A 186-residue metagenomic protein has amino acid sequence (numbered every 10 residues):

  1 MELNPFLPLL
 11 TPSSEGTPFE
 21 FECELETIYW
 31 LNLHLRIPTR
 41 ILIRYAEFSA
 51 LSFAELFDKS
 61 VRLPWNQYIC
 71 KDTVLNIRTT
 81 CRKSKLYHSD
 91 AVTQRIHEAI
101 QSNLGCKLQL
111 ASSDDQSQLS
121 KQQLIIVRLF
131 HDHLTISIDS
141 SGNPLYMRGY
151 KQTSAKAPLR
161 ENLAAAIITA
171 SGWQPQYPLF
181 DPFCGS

Functional and structural regions predicted by a protein language model:
M1-Q123: Non-catalytic nucleic-acid substrate-recognition regions in nucleic-acid-modifying enzymes
K85-Y87, K151-P158, T169-A170: Flexible, glycine/proline-enriched loop segments at strand-loop-helix junctions that form or flank small-ligand binding
L124, H133-T135, P178-L179: Beta-sheet entry/capping signal
L134-L159: Class I SAM-dependent transferase core
L159-S186: Conserved S-adenosyl-L-methionine
